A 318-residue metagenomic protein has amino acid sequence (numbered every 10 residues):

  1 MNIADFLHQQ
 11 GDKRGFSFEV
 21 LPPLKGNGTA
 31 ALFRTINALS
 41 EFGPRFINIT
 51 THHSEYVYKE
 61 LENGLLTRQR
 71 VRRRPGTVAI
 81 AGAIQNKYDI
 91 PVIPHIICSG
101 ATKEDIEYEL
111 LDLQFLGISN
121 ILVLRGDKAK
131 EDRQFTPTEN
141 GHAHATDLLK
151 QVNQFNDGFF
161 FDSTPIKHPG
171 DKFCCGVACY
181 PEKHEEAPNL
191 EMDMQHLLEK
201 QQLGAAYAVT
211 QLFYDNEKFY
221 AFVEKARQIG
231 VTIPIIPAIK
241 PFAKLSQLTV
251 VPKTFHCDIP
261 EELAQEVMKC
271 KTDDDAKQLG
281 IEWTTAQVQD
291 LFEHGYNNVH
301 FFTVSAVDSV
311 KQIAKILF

Functional and structural regions predicted by a protein language model:
M1-R45, I49: Conserved N-terminal beta1-alpha1 strand-loop-helix module at the mouth
G15-F33, V92-E104, C174-M192, M268-W283: Active-site mouth loops of central-metabolism enzymes
E19, I47, L113, K200 (+3 more regions): Conserved, mostly hydrophobic/aromatic
P23, F42-P75, A129-E139, A205-F219 (+1 more regions): Glycine-rich, proline-tolerant flexible connector loops at the mouths of alpha/beta enzymes
T102-F115, M192-H196, A221-E224, K244-V250 (+1 more regions): Catalytic cores of alpha/beta
K103-K150: Flexible, glycine-rich active-site loops centered on histidine and acidic residues that chelate a metal or position
G126, E139-K172, V177-E186, D193 (+4 more regions): Active-site pocket-lining/capping segments in soluble small-molecule metabolic enzymes
